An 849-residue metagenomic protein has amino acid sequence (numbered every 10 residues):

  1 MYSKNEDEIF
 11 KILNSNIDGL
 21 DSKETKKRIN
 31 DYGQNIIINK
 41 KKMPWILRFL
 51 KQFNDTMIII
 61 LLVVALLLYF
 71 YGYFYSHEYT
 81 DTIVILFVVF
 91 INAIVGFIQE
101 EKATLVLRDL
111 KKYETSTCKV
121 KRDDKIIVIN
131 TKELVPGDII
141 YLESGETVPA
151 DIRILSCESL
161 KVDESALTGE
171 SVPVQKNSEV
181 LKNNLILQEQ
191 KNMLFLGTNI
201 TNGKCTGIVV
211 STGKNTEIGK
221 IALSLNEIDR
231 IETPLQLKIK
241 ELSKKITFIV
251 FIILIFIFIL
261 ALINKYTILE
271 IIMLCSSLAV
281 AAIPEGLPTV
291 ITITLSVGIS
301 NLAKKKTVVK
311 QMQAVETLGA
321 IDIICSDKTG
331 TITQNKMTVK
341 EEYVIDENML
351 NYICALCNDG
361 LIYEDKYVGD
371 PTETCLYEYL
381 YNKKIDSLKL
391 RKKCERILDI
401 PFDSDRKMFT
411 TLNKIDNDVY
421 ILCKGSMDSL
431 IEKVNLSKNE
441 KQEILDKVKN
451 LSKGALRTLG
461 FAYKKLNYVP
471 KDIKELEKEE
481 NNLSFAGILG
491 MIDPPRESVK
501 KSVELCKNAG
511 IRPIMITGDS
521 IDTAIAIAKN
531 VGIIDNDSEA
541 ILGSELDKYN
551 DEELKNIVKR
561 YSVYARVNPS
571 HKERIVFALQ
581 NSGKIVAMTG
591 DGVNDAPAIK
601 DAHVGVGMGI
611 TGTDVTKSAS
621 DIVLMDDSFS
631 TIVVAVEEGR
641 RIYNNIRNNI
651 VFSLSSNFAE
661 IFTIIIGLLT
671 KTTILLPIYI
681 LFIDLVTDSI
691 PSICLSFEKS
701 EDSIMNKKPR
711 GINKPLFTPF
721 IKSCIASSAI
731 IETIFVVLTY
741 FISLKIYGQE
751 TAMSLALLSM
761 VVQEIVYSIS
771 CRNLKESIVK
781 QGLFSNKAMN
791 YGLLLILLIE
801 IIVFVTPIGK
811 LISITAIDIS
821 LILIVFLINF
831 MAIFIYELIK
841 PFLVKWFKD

Functional and structural regions predicted by a protein language model:
M1-N706, L716-F717, L757, L774-D849: Conserved cytosolic headpiece of P-type ATPases
N358, G583, V636, R640 (+2 more regions): Alpha-helix capping/termination and helix-coil
S656-E660, S727-V736: Core segments of transmembrane alpha-helices that mediate helix-helix packing or line hydrophobic substrate/ligand
L668-I678, Y740-A752: Helix-coil boundary and interhelical linker segments in multi-pass alpha-helical membrane proteins
T687, P691-S692, E732, S754-S768: Generic alpha-helical transmembrane segments
R710-I730, E750-L755: Membrane-water interface at loop-to-transmembrane-helix junctions
E732-L744, E800-L811: Alpha-helical transmembrane segments and their membrane-interface junctions in multi-pass membrane proteins
